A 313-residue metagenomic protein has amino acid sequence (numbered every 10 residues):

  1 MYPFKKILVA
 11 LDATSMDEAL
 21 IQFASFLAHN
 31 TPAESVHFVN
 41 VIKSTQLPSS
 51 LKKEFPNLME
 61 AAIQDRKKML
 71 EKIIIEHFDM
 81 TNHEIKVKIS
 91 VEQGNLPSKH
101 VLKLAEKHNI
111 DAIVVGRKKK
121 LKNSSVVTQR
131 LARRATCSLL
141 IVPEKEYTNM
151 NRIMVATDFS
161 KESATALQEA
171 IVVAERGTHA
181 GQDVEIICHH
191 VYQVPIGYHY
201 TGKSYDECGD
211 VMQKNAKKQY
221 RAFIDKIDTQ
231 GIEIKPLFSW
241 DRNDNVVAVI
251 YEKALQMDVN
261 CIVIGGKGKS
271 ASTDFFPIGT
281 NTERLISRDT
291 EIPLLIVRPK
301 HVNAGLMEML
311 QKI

Functional and structural regions predicted by a protein language model:
M1-P56, R152-G209, D228-I232, R288-D289 (+2 more regions): Small/aliphatic-rich secondary-structure junction motif
M1-Y2, K43, N57, I75-I113 (+4 more regions): Structural beta-alpha unit
P3, F26-N30, K99-N149, A254-E308: Gly/Ser-rich helix-loop-strand patches that form or flank binding pockets for ribonucleotide-derived cofactors
M16, L121-K122, E162, V246 (+1 more regions): Short glycine-rich, flexible loops that bind phosphorylated cofactors or substrates
H37-V39, K86-E92, L140, I187-H189 (+2 more regions): General small-molecule cofactor/ligand-binding pocket signal
K43, S49-K52, P56-K68, I75-H77: Conserved N-terminal ligand/cofactor-binding loop architecture of enzyme catalytic domains
P56-M69, D206-K218: A short acidic, glycine-rich active-site loop that binds or catalyzes chemistry on phosphate/adenosine moieties
G181-V263: Structured core of small recognition/catalytic domains
